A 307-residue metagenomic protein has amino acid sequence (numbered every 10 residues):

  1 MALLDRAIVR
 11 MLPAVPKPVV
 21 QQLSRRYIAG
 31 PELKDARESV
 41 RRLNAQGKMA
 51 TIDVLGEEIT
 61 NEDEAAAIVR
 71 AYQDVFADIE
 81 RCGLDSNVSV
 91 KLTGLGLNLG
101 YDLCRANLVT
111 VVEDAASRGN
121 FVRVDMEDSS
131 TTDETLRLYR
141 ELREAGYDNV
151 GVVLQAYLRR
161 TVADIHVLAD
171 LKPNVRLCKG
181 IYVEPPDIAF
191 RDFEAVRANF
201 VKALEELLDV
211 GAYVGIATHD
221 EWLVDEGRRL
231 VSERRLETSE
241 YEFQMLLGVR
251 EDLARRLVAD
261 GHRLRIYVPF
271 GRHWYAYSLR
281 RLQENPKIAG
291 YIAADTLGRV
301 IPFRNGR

Functional and structural regions predicted by a protein language model:
M1-R307: Positively charged, amphipathic and often flexible ligand-engagement surfaces
